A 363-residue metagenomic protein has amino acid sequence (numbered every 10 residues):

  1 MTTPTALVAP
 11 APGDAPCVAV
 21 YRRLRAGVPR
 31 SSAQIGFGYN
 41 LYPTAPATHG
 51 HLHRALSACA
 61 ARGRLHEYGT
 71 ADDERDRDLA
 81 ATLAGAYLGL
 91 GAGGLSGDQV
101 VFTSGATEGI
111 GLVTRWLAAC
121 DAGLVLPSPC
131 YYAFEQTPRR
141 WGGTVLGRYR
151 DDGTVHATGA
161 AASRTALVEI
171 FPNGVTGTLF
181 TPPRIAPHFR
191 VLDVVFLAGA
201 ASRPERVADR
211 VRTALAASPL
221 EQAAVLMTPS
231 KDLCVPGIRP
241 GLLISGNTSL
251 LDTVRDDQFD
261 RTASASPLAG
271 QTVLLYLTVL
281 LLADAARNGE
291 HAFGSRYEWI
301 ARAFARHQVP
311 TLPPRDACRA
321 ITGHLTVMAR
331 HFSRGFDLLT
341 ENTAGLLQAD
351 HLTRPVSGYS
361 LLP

Functional and structural regions predicted by a protein language model:
A6-P12, T44-G50, G63-A71, L179 (+3 more regions): Short, flexible/disordered intra-domain loops and linkers
A11-G105: N-terminal small-domain helix-loop-helix segment of the aminotransferase-like
I35-G38, C130, E290-T340, A349-P363: Conserved glycine-rich beta-strand-loop-beta hairpin in the small C-terminal domain of fold type I
G38-T44, T107-E108, C130-Y132, P172-T176 (+4 more regions): Short, solvent-exposed loop/turn segments at secondary-structure junctions
L52, A216-T322, A329: Conserved core segment of the aminotransferase class I/II
D98-Q99, R115-P138, T144, Y149-D152: Conserved PLP-anchoring active-site segment centered on the Schiff-base-forming lysine
A122, G143, I185-F189, V194 (+1 more regions): A short helix->loop->beta-strand "cap" motif at the edges of active sites that frequently abuts
D151-D209: Active-site phosphate-binding strand-loop segment of PLP-dependent enzymes
